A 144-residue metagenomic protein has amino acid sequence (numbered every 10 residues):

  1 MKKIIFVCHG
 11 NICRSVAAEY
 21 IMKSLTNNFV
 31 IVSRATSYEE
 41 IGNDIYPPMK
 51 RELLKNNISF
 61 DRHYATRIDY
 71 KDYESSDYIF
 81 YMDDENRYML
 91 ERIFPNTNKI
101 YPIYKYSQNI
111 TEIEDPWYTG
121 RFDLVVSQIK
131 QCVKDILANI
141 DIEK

Functional and structural regions predicted by a protein language model:
M1-E74, A138-K144: Conserved active-site segments centered on acidic
V16, D83-D84: Short secondary-structure boundary segments
Y78, D84-K144: Phosphate-binding/catalytic loops
